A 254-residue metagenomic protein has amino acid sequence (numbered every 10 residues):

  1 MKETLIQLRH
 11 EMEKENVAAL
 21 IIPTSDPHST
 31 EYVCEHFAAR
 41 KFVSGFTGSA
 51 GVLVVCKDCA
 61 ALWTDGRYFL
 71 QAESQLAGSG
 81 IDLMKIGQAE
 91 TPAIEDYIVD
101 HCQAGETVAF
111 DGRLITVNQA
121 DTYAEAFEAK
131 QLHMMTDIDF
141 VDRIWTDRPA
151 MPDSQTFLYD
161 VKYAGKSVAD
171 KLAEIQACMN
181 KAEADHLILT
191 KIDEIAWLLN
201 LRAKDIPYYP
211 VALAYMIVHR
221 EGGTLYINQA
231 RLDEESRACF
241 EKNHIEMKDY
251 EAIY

Functional and structural regions predicted by a protein language model:
M1-Y254: Terminal domain-start leader segments
